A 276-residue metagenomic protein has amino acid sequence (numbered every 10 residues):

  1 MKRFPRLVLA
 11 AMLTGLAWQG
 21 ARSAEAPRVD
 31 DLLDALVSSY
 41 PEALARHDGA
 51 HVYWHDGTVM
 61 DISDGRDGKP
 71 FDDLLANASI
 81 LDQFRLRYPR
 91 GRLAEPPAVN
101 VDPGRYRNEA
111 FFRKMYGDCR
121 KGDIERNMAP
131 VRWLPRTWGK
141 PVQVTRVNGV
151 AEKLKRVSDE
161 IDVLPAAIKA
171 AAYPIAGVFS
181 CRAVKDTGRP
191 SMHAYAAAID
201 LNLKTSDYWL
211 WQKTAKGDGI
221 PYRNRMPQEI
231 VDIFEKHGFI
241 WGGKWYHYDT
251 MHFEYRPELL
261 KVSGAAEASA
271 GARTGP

Functional and structural regions predicted by a protein language model:
M1-V8: Bacterial N-terminal signal peptides that target proteins for export
V8-L16: Bacterial N-terminal signal peptides
W18-S23: Sec/Tat signal peptide C-region and signal peptidase I cleavage site
R28-W245: Cell-envelope/glycan interface and biosynthesis
K236, D249-M251, R256-P276: Low-complexity, Gly/Ser/Thr/Pro-rich intrinsically disordered linker/tail segments
